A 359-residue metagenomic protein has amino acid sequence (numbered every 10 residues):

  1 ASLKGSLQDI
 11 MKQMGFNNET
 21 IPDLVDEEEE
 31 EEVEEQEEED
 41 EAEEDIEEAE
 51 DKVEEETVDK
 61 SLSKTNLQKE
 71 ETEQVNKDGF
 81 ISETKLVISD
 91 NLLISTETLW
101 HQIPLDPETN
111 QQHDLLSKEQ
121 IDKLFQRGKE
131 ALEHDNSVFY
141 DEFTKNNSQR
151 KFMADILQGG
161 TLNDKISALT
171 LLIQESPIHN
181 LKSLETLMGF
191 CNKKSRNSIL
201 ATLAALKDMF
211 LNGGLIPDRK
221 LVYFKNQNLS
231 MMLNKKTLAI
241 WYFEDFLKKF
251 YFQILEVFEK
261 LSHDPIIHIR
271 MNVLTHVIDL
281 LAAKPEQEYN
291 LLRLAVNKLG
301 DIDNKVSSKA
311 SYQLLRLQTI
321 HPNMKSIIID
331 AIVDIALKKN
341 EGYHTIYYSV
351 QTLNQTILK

Functional and structural regions predicted by a protein language model:
A1-K359: Charge-rich, low-complexity intrinsically disordered regions
